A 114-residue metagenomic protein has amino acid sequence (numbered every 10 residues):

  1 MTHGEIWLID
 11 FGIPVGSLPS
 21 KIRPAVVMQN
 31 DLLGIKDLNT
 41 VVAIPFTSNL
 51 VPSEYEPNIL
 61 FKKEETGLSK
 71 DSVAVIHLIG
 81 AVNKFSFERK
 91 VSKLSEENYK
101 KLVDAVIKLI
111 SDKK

Functional and structural regions predicted by a protein language model:
M1-K114: Conserved functional hotspots at enzyme active or ligand-binding sites that engage polyanionic ligands
